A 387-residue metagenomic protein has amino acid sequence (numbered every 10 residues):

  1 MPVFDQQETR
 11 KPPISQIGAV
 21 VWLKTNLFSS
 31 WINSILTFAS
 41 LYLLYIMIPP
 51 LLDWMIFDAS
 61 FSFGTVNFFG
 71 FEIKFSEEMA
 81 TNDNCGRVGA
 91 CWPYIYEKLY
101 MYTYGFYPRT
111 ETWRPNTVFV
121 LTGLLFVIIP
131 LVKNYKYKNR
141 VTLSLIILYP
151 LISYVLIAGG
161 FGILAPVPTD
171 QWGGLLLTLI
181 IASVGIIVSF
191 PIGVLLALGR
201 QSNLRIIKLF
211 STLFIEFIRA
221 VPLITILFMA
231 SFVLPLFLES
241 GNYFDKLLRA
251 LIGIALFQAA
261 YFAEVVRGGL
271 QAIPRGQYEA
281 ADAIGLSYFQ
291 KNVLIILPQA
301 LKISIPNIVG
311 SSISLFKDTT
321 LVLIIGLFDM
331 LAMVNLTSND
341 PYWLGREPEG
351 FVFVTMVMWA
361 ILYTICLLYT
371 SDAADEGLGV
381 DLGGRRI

Functional and structural regions predicted by a protein language model:
P2-D372: Transmembrane alpha-helices and adjacent helix-loop boundaries
Y369, A373-I387: Single conserved hydrophobic/aromatic residue that forms the stacking wall/gate of nucleotide- or nucleobase-binding
